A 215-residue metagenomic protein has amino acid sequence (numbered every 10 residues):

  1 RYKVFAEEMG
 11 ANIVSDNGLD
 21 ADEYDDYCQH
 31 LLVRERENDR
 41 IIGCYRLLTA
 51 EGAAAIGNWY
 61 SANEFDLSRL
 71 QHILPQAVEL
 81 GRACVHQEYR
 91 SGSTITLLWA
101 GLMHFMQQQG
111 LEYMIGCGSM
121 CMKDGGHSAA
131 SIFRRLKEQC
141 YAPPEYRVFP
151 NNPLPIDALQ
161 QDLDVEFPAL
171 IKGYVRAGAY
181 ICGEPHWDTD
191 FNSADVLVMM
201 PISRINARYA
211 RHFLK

Functional and structural regions predicted by a protein language model:
Y2, A6, R36, V85 (+2 more regions): Residue-level marker of positions within ordered structural domains that often coincide with functionally constrained
K3-I42, R46: Active-site rim helix/loop that mediates acceptor-substrate recognition in acyltransferases
A11-D22, E184-V196: Short, charge- and proline-biased low-complexity linear segments that act as flexible interaction/docking motifs
R34, L48, P201-S203: Solvent-exposed residues in well-ordered beta-strands and their adjoining turns, especially edge/terminal strands
A50-Y180, P185-D195, I205: Acyl-donor binding region in acyl/amide transferases
M199-K215: Long, continuous compositionally biased terminal/linker segments
